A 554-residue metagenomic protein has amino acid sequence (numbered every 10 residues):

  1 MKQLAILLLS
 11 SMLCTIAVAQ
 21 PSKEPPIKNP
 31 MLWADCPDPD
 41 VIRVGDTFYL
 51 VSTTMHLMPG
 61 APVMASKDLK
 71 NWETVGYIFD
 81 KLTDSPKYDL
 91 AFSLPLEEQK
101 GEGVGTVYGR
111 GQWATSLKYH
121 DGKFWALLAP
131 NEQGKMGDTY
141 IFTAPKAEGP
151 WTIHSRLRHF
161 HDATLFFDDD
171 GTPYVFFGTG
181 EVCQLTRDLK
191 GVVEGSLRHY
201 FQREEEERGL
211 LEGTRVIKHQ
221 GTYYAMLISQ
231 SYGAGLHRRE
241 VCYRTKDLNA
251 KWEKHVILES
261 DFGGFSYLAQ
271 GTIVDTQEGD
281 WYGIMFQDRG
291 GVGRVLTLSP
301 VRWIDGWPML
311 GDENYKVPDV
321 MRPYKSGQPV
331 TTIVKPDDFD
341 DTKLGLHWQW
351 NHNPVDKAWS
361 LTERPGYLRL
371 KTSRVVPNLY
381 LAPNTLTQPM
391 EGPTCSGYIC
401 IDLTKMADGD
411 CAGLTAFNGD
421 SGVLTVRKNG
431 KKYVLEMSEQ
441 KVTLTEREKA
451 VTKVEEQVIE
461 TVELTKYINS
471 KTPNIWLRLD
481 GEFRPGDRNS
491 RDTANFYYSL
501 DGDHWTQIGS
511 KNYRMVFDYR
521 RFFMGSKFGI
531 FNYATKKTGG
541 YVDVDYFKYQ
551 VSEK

Functional and structural regions predicted by a protein language model:
M1-A5: Positively charged n-region of N-terminal signal peptides that target proteins for export
I6-T15: Bacterial N-terminal signal peptides
A19-K554: Carbohydrate-active catalytic/glycan-binding domains of CAZyme proteins, especially the secreted or lumenal ectodomains
